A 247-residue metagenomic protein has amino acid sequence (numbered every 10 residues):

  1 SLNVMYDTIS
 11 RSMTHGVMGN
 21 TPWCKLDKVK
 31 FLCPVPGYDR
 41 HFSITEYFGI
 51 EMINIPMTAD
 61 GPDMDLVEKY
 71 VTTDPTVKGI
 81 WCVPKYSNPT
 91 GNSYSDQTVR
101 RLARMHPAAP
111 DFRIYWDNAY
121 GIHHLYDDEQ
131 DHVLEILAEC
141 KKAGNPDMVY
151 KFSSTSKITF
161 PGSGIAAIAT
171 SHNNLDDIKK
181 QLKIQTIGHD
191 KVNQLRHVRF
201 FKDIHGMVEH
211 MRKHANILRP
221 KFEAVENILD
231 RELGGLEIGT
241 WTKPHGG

Functional and structural regions predicted by a protein language model:
S1-P110, G121-G144: Conserved core of the PLP fold type I
E51-I53, Y150, G239: General small-molecule cofactor/ligand-binding pocket signal
G79, R113-I114, Y150: Hydrophobic "anchor" residues on beta-strands that sit immediately upstream of conserved functional sites
N118: Walker B catalytic acidic pair
I122-H123, H132-K180, H189-V192: Active-site PLP attachment segment
L175-D177, L195-I217, G234: Amphipathic alpha-helix from the class-I
R212-E226, I238-G247: Conserved glycine-rich beta-strand-loop-beta hairpin in the small C-terminal domain of fold type I
